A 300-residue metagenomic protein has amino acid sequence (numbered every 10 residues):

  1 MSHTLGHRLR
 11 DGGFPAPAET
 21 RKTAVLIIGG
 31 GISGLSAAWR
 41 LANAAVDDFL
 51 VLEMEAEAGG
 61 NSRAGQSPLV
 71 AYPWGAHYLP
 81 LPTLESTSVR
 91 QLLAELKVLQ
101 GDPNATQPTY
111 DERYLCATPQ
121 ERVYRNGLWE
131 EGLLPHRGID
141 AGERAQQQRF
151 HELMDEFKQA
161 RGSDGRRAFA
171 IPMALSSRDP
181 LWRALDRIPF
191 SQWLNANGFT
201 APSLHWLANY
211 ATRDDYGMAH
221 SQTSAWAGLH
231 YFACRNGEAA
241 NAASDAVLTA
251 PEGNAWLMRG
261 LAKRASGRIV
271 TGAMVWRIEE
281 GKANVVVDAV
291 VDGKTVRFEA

Functional and structural regions predicted by a protein language model:
M1-V25, N43-D48: Extreme N-terminal leader/targeting segments of oxidoreductases
R21-T23, G293-A300: Core beta-strand elements of the Rossmann-like FAD/NAD(P) dinucleotide-binding domain in flavoenzyme oxidoreductases
G29-I32: Glycine-rich Rossmann-fold phosphate-binding loop(s) that bind the pyrophosphate of adenine dinucleotide cofactors
A38-W39, N61-A64, R90, L133-P135 (+1 more regions): Short, solvent-exposed loop/turn and secondary-structure capping segments
A42-P68: Glycine-rich FAD pyrophosphate-binding loop
V70-F157: Dinucleotide-binding Rossmann-like beta1-alpha1 core, especially the glycine-rich loop that anchors the ADP
G162-N284: Active-site/ligand-binding neighborhood in enzyme catalytic cores
V287-V291: Short beta-strand segments that buttress and anchor functional surface loops
